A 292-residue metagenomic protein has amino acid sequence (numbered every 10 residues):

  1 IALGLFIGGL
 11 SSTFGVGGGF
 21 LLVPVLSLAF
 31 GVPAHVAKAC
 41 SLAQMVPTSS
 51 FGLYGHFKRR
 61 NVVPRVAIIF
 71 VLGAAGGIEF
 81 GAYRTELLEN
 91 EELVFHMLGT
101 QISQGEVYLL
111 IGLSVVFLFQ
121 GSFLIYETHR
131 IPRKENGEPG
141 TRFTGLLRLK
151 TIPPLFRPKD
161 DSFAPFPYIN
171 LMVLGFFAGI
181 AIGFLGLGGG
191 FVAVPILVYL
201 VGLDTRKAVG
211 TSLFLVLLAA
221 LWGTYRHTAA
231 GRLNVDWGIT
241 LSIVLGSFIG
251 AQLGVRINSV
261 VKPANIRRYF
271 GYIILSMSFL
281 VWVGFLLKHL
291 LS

Functional and structural regions predicted by a protein language model:
I1-G4, K58-F177, Y199, A229-S292: Juxtamembrane transmembrane-helix boundary motif
G4, G8-V16, F20, T48-L53 (+8 more regions): Transmembrane alpha-helical segments of multi-pass membrane transport proteins and ion-pumping complexes
G8-S11, H35-C40, P154-P167, I182 (+1 more regions): Short, amphipathic, aromatic/basic-enriched membrane-interface segments that mark the entry/exit of transmembrane
F20-F70: Juxtamembrane transmembrane-helix termini in multi-pass membrane transport proteins
L22-V36, V192-K207, R226: Interfacial segments of multi-pass membrane proteins
P33-P47, G179-G183, L187, L213 (+1 more regions): Structural signature of hydrophobic alpha-helical transmembrane segments
K38-S49, V71-A75, S212-A220, S247-F248 (+1 more regions): Transmembrane helix-bundle signature of multi-pass membrane transporters/permeases
R206-W237, Q252: Extended hydrophobic/aromatic segments used for targeting, binding, or gating
